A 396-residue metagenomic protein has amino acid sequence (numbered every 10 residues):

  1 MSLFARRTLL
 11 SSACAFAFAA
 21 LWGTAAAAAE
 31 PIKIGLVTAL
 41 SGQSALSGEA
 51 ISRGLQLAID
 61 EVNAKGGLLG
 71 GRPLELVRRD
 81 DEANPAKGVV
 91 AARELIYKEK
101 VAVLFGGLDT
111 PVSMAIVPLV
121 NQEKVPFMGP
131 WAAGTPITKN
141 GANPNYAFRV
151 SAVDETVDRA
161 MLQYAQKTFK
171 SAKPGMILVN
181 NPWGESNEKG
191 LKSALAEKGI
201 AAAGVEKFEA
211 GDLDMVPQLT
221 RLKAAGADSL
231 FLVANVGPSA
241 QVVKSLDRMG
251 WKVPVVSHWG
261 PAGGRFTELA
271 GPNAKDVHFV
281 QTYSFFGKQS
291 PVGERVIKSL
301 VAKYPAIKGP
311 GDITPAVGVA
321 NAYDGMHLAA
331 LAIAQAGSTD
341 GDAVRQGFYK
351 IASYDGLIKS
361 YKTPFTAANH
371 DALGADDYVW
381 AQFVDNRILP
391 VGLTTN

Functional and structural regions predicted by a protein language model:
S2-R7, S12-C14, A27-N396: Extracytosolic ligand-binding ectodomains
W22-A25: N-terminal signal peptide c-region/cleavage motif recognized by signal peptidases
